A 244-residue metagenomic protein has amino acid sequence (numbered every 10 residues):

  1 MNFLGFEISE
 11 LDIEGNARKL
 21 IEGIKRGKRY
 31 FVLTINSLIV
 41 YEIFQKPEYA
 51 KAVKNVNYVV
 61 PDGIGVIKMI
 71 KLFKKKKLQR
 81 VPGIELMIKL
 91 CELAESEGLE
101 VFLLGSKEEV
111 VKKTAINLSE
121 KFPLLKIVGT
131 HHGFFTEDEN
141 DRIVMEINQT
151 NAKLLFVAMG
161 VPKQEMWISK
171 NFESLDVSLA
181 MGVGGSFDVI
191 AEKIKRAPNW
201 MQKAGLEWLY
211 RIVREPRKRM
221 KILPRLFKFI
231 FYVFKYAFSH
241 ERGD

Functional and structural regions predicted by a protein language model:
M1-I84: N-terminal nucleotide/polyanion-binding subdomain common to many enzyme families
N36-V40, M159-Q164, S186-F187: Short glycine-rich anion-binding loops that position phosphate/pyrophosphate groups of nucleotides and phosphorylated
P47, K51-N55, E165-G184: A short, gly/pro- and small-residue-rich
N57, V128, K153, S178: Conserved acidic residues
G65-L72, R196-D244: A transmembrane-helix-recognition feature enriched in membrane-embedded lipid enzymes and envelope glyco-/phospholipid
I67-E146, T150: Conserved beta-alpha
H132-D138, S178-R214: Short, flexible loop segments at boundaries between secondary-structure elements
I147, N151-F156, V161, V177: Proline-aspartate-enriched helix->loop->beta-strand connector
